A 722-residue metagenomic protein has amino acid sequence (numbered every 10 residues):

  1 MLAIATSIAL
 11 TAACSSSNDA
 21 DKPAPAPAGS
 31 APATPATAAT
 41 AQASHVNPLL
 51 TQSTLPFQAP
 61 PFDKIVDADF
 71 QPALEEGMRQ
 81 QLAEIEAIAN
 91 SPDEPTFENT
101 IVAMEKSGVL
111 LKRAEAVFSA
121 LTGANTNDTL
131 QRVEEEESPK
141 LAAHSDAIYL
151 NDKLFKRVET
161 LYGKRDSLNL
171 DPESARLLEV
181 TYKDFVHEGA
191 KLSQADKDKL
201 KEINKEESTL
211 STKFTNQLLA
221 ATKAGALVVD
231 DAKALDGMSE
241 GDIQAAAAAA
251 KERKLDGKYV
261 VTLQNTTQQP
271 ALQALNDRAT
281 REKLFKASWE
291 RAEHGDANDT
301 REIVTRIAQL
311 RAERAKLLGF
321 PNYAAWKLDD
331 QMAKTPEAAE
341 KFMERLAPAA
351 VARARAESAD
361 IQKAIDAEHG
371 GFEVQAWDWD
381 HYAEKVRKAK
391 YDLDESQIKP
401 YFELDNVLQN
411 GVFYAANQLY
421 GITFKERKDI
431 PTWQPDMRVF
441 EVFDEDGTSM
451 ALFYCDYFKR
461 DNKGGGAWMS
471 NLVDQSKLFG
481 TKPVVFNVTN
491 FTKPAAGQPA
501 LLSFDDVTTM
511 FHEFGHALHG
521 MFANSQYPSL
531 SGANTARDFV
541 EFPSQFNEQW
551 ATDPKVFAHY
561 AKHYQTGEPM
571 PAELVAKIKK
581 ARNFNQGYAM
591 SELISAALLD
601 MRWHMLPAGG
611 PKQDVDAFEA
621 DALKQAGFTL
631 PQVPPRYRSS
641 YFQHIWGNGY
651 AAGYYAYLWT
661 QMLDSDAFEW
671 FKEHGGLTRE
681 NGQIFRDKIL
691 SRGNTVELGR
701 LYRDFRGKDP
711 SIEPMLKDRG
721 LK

Functional and structural regions predicted by a protein language model:
L2-T11: Bacterial N-terminal signal peptides
T11, A28-Q244, F671: N-terminal helix-rich structural modules
S15-N18: Bacterial signal peptide processing site
A38-V66, K258-V260, A389-Y391, N410-A415 (+8 more regions): C-terminal, non-catalytic "cap/extension" segments appended to globular domains
T54-D69, F118-E137, T160-E202, T262-E302 (+6 more regions): Short His/Asp/Glu-rich catalytic/ion-coordination signatures at enzyme active sites or charged loops
A87-P92, T96, Y323, E426-D429 (+2 more regions): Surface-exposed patches in mature extracellular/periplasmic domains of secreted proteins
L177, T209, N216, A221-T262 (+7 more regions): Active-site-proximal, well-structured secondary-structure segments within enzyme catalytic domains
T492-F511: Short pre-active-site segment immediately N-terminal to the catalytic Zn-binding motif
